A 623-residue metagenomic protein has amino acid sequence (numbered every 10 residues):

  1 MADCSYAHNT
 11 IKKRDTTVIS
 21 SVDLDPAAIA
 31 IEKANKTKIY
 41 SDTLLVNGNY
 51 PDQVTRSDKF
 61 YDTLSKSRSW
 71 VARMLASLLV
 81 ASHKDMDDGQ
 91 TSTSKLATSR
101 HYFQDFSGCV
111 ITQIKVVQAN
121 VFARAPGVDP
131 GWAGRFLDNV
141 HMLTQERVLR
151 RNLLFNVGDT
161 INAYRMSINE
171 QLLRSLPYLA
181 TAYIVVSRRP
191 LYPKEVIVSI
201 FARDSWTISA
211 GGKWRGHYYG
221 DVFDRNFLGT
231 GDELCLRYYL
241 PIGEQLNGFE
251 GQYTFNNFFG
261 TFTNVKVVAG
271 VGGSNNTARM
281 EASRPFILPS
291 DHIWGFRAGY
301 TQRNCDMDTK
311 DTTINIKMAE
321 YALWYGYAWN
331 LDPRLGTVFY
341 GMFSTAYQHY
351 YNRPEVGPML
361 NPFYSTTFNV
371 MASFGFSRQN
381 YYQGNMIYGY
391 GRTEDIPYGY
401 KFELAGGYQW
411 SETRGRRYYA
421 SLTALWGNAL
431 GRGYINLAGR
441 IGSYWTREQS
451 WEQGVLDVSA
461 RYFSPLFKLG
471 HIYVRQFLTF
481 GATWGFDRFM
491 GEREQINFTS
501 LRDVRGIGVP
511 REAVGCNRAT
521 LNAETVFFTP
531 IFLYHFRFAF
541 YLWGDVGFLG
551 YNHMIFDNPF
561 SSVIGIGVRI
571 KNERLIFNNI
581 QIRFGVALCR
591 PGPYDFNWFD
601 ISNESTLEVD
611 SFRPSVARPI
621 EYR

Functional and structural regions predicted by a protein language model:
Y6-H8, G48-S65, F402-Y408, G415-R623: C-terminal transmembrane beta-barrel domains of outer membrane proteins
N9-D221, R237-Y239, G248-Q252, G273-R279 (+1 more regions): Periplasmic polypeptide-binding modules associated with outer-membrane biogenesis and secretion
V110, K194-V196, W206-I208, T230-L234 (+14 more regions): Outer-envelope beta-barrel architecture signal
V121-A123, T207, Y239-G243, N256-F258 (+16 more regions): Sequence/structural signature of outer-membrane beta-barrel proteins
L153, A202-I242, F249-F255, T261-G273 (+6 more regions): Transmembrane beta-strand segments that form the barrel wall of outer-membrane beta-barrel proteins
W214-Y218, Q245-F249, S274-A278, N315-L323 (+6 more regions): Residues that define the transmembrane beta-barrel architecture of outer-membrane proteins
G248-G251, T277-S283, G295-R297, D306-T312 (+7 more regions): Outer-membrane beta-barrel translocator domains and adjoining extracellular loop/strand segments of Gram-negative
F255-P362, T366: Transmembrane beta-barrel wall of Gram-negative outer-membrane proteins
